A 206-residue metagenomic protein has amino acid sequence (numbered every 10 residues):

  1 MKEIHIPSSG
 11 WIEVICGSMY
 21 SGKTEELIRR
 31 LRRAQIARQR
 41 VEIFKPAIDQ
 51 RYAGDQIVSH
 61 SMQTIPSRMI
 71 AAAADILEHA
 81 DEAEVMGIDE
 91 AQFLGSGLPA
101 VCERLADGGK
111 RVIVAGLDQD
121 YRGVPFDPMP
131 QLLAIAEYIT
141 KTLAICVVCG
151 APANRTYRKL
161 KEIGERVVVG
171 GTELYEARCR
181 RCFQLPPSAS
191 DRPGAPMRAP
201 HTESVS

Functional and structural regions predicted by a protein language model:
M1-D81, D120-Q131, A144, E162 (+1 more regions): Conserved P-loop
R30, A100-G108, P128-I135: Catalytic-core regions built around general acid/base machinery
A37, G108-G109: Helix C-cap/helix->beta junction micro-motif
A80-L94: Conserved P-loop NTPase "ATPase switch" module shared by AAA+ and STAND
G87, R111-D118: Structural recognition of the conserved hydrophobic beta-strand(s) that form the central parallel beta-sheet of P-loop
E90-L105, Q119-F126: Conserved ATPase-coupling elements of RecA-like P-loop NTPase cores
I145-V168: Short recognition patches in nucleic-acid-associated and regulatory proteins
